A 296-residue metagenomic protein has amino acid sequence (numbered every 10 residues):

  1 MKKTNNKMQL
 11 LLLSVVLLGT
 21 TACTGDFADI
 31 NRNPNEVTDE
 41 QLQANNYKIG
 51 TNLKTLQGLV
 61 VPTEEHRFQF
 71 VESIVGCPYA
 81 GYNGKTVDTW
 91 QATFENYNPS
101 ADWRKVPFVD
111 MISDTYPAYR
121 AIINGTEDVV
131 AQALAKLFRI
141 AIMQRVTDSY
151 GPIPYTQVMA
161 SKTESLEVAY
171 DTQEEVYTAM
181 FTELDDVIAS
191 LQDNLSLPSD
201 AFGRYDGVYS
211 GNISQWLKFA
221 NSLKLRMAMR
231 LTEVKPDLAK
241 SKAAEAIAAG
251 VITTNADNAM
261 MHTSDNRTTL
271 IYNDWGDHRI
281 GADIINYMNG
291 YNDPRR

Functional and structural regions predicted by a protein language model:
K2-K3, N45-G50, Y287-G290: A general structural signal for short secondary-structure junctions and capping/turn motifs
K2-L11: Bacterial N-terminal signal peptides that target proteins for export
N6-K7, F27-E36, T89, P99 (+1 more regions): Short linear motifs in intrinsically disordered/low-complexity regions
L13-L17: Hydrophobic helical h-region of N-terminal Sec-dependent signal peptides in bacterial secretory/periplasmic proteins
C23-G81, D110, P117, G125: Membrane-proximal, proline-rich intrinsically disordered regions
N83-F138, I142-R296: Structured, solvent-exposed acidic/aromatic patches
